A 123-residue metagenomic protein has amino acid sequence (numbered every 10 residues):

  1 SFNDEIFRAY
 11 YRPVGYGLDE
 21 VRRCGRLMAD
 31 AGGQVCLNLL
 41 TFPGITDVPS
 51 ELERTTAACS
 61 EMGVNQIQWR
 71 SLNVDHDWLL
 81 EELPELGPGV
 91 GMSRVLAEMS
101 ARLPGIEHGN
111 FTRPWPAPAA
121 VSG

Functional and structural regions predicted by a protein language model:
S1-E81: Conserved AdoMet/S-adenosylmethionine-binding subsite of the radical SAM
D47-G123: Auxiliary Fe-S-binding modules of radical SAM enzymes
